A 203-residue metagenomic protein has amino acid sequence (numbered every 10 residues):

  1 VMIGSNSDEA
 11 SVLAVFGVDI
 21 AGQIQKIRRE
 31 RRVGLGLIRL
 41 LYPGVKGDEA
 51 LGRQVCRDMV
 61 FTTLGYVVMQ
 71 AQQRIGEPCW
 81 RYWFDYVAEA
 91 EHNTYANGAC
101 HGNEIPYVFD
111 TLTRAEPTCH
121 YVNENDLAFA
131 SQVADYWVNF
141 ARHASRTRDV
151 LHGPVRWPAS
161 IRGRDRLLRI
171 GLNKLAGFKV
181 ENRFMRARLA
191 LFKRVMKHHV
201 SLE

Functional and structural regions predicted by a protein language model:
V1-L127, H143: Substrate-gating cap/lid region and adjacent catalytic-acid/histidine neighborhood within extracellular/lumenal
K46, A71-P78, V87-A88, C100 (+1 more regions): Alpha/beta-hydrolase-fold serine-hydrolase catalytic core, especially in secreted/extracellular enzymes
